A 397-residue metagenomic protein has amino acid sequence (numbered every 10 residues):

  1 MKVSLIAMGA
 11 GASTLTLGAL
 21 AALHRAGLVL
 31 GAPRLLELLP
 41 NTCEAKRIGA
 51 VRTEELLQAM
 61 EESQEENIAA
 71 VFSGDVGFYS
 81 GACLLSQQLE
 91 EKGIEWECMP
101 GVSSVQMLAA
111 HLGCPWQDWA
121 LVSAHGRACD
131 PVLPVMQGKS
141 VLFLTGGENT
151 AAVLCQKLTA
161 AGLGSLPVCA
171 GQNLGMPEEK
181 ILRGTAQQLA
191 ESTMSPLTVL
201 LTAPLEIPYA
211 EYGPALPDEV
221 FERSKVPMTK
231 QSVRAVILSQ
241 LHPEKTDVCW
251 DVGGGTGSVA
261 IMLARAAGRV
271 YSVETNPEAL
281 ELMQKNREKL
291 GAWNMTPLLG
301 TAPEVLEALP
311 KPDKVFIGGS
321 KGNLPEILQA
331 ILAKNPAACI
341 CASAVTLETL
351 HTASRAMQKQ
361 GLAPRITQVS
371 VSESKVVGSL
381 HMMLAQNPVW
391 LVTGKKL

Functional and structural regions predicted by a protein language model:
M1-V102, Q106, E274, K289 (+1 more regions): Class I S-adenosyl-L-methionine
K2-L5, L17-G18, A50-V51, E65-I68 (+1 more regions): A contiguous loop/helix-start segment that scaffolds small-molecule binding in enzyme catalytic cores
M8-G11, G74-K139, L299, P303 (+2 more regions): Class I SAM-dependent methyltransferase SAM-binding "motif I" and its flanking Rossmann-like core
T246-G255: Conserved class I S-adenosyl-L-methionine
T256-G268: Conserved SAM-binding loop of SAM-dependent methyltransferases across substrates and taxa, primarily the Class I
E274, F316-G318: Conserved acidic E/D residue at the C-terminus of a beta-strand in Rossmann-like folds
M283-Q284: Conserved SAM-binding loop
A330-A385: C-terminal substrate-binding/active-site "lid" region of AdoMet-derived donor-dependent transferases
